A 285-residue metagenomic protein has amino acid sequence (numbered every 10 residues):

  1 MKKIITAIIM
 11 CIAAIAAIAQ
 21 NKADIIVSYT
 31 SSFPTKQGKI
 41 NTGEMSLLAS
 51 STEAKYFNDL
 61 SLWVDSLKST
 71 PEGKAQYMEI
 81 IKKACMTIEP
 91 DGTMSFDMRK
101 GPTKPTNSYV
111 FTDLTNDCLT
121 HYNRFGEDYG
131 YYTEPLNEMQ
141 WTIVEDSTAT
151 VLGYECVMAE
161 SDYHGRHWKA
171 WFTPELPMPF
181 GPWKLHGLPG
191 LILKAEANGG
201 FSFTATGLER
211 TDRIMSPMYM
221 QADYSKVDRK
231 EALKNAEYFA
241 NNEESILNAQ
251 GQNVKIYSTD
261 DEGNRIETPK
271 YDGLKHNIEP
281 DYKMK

Functional and structural regions predicted by a protein language model:
M1-I25: Bacterial Sec-dependent N-terminal signal peptides
Q20-Q140, D146-T148, F201-K285: Extracellular or lumenal secretory-pathway regions
K22-S28, L152-E160, G187-K194: Short, hydrophobic/aromatic-rich segments at coil-to-beta transitions
S32-P34, E160-D162, E196: A generic structural motif
M45-S51, A170-F180: A short, surface-exposed beta-strand/turn
E53-K55, L152-C156, G165-H167, G190 (+1 more regions): Coil-to-beta-strand transition motifs
G130-W171, P179-W183: Extended beta-strand-rich segments in extracellular/periplasmic secretory proteins, especially within noncatalytic
M178-R213: Structured soluble/peripheral alpha/beta segments that form catalytic or ligand/cofactor-binding pockets
